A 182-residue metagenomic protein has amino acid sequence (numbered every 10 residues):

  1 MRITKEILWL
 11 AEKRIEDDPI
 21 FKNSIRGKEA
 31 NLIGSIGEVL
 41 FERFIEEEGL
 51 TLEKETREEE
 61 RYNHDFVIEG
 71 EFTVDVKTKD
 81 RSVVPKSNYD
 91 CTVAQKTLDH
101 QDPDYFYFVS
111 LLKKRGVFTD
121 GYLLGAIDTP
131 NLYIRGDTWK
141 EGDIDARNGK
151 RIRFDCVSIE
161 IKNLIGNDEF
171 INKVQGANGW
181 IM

Functional and structural regions predicted by a protein language model:
M1-E69, K77-M182: Nucleic-acid endonuclease domains
